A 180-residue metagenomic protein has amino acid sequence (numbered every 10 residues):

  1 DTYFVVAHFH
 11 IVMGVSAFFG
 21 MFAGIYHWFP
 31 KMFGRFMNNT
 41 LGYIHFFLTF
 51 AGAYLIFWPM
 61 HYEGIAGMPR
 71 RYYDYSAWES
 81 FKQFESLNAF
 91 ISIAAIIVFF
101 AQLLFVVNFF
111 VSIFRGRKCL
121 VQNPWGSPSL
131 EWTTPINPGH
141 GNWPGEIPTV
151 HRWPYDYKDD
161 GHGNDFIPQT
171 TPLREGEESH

Functional and structural regions predicted by a protein language model:
D1-V5, G20-F46, P59-F84, V107-S127 (+1 more regions): Juxtamembrane membrane-water interface segments of multi-pass membrane proteins, especially cytoplasmic-side
H8-F18, Q83-A101: Hydrophobic alpha-helical transmembrane segments
H10, A51, H61, V106: Divalent metal-coordination and catalytic microenvironments
G14-F19, F46-F57: Hydrophobic membrane-spanning alpha-helices of multi-pass integral membrane proteins
F19-F29, W58, I97-V106, H140-P154: Juxtamembrane/interfacial segments around transmembrane helices
T49, L104, L130: A broad, low-specificity signal marking well-ordered, structured residues that form hydrophobic/aromatic
A66-Q83, S112-H180: Extramembrane terminal tails and long inter-domain/linker segments of multi-pass membrane proteins
